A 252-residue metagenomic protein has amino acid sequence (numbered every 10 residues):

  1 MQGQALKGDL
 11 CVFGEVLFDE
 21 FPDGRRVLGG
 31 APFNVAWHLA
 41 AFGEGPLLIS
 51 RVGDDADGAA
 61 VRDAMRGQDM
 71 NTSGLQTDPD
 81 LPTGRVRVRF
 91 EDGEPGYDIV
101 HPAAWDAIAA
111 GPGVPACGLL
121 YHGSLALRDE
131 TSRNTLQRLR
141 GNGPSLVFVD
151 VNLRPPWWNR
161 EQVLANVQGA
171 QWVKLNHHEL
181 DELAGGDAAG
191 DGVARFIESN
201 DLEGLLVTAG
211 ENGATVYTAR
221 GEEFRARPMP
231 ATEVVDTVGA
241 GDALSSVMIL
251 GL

Functional and structural regions predicted by a protein language model:
M1-D9, G190-L252: Conserved phosphate-binding/catalytic region of the ribokinase-like
M1-N71, E233-V234: Glycine-rich phosphate/adenosyl-contacting loop at the front of the ribokinase-like
D9-L10, G118-L119, W172, G204: Structural motif
V16, L125, V151, A243: Active-site metal-binding loops of divalent metal-dependent hydrolases
F18, G45-S124, G143: Conserved N-terminal subdomain of the carbohydrate kinase-like
P102, L125, N152-R154, H178 (+1 more regions): Active-site beta-loop-alpha junctions enriched in small/polar residues
E130-S145: Glycosyltransferases and closely related glycan-assembly transferases that use nucleotide-activated donors
S145-L146, P156-E223: Conserved phosphate/ATP/ADP-binding segment of small-molecule kinases
